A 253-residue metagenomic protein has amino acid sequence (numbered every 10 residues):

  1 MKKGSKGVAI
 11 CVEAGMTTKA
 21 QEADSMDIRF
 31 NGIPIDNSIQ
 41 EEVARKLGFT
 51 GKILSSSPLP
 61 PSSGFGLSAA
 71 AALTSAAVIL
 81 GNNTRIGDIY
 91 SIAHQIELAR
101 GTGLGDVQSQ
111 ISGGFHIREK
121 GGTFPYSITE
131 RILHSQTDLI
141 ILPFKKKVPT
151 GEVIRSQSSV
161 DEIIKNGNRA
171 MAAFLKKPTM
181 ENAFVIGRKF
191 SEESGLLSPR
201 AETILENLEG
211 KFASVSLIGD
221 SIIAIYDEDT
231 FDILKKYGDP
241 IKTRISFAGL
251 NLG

Functional and structural regions predicted by a protein language model:
M1, A9-V12, R100-T102, Q108-Q110 (+3 more regions): Solvent-exposed alpha-helices and their adjacent loops that cap or buttress functional pockets in soluble metabolic
M1-P61, S246-G253: ATP-binding N-lobe of GHMP and related small-molecule kinases
A9-E13, P58, S62-A72, A99-H116: FAD-binding core of FAD-dependent oxidoreductases, characterized by glycine-rich FAD pyrophosphate-binding loops
A20-S25, I111-G114, E119-G121, Y226-E228: Short acidic-glycine loop/turn motifs at beta-strand connectors
G48-P58, S91-I96, R200-L208: Short, hydrophobic/aliphatic alpha-helical segments
F65-D88: DPxDG-like acidic metal-binding loop motif
G87-R131, E202: Alpha/beta catalytic cores of group-transfer enzymes, especially the acyltransferase/condensing modules of polyketide
S127-G253: C-terminal nucleotide
